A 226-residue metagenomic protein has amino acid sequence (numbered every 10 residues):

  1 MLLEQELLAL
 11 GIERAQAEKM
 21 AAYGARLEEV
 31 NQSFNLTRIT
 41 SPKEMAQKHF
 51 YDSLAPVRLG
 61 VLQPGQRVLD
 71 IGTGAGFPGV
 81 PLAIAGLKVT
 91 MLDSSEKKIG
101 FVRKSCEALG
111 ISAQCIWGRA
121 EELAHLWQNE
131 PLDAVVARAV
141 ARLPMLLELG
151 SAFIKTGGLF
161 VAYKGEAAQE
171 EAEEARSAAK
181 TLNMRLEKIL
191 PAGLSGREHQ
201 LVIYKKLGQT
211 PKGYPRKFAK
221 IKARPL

Functional and structural regions predicted by a protein language model:
M1-P64, L69, K97-S112, W117: Class I SAM-dependent transferase core
L27, V102, G150, K164 (+1 more regions): Residue-level signal for inorganic ion chemistry
L54-A141, L147-S151: Conserved SAM/SAH cofactor-binding pocket of Class I
V89, F160-V161: A short hydrophobic/small-residue beta-strand
K98-G100, A168, A172: Short alpha-helix immediately C-terminal to the canonical SAM-binding loop
V140, Y163-A167: Short strand-turn motif at the edge of the Rossmann-like AdoMet-binding core
I154-T156: Helix-to-beta-strand junctions that scaffold the AdoMet/dcAdoMet cofactor pocket in Class I SAM-dependent enzymes
E173-L226: SAM/dcSAM-binding transferase cores
